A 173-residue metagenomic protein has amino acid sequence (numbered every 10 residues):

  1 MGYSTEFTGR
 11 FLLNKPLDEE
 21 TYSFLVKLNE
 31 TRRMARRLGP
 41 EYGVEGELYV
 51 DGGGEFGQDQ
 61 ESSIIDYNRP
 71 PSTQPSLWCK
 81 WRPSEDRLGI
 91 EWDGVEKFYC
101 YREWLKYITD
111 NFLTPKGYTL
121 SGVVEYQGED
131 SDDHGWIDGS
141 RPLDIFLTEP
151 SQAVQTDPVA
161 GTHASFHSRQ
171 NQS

Functional and structural regions predicted by a protein language model:
M1-M34, Q170-S173: Short, extreme N-terminal segment that most often corresponds to the first beta-strand
K27, A35-S173: Charged interaction segments
